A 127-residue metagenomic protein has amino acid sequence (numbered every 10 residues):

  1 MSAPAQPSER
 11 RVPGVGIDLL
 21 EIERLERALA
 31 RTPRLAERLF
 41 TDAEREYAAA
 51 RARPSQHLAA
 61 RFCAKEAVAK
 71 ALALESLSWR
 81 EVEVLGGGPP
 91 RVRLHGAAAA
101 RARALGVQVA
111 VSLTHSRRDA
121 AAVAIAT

Functional and structural regions predicted by a protein language model:
M1-T127: Core catalytic alpha/beta fold that binds nucleotide/phospho-ligands
